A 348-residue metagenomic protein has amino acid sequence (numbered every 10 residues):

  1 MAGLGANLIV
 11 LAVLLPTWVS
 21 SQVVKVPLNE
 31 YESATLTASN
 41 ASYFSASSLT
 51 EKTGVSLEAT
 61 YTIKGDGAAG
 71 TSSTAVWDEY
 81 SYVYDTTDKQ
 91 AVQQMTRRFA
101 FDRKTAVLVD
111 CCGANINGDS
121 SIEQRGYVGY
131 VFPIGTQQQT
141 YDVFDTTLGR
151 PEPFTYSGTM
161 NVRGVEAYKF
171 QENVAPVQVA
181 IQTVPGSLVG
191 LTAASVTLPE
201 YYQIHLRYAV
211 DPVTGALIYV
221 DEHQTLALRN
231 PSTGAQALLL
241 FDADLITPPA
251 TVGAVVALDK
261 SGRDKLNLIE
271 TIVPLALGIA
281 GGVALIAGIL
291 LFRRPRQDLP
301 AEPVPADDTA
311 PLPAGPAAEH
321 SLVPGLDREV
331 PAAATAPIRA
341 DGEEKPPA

Functional and structural regions predicted by a protein language model:
M1-Q138, P248-V255, D259-N267, A276 (+1 more regions): Extracellular or lumenal secretory-pathway regions
S42, A91, I181-G186, E222 (+1 more regions): General "foldedness" signal
V128-D221, L226-A227: Membrane-proximal low-complexity regions enriched in glycine and acidic/polar residues
V189-T271, A284: Membrane-proximal extracellular "stem/stalk" segments of glycoproteins immediately N-terminal to a transmembrane helix
D264-A314: Juxtamembrane interface at the cytosolic side of transmembrane helices
E302-A348: Acidic/Ser-Thr/Pro-Gly-rich, low-complexity N-terminal segments of Actinobacterial cell-envelope proteins
